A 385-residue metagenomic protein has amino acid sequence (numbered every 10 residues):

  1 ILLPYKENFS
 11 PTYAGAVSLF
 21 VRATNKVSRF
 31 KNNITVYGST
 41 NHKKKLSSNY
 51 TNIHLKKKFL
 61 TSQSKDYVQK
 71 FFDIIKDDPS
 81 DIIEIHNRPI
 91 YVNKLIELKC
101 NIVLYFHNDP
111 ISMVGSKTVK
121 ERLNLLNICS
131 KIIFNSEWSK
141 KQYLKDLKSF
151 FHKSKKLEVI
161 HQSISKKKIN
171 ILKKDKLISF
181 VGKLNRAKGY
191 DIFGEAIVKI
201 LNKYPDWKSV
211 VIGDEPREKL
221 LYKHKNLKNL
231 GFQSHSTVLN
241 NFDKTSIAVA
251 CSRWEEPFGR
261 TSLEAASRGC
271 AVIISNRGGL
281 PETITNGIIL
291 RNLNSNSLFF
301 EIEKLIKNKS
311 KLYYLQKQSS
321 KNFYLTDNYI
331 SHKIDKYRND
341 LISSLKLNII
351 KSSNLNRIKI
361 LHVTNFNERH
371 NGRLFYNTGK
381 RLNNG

Functional and structural regions predicted by a protein language model:
L2, I133, N170-K188, G194-V198: Conserved donor-binding/catalytic core segment of Leloir-type glycosyltransferases
L2-P11, F20-K65, Y91, E215 (+2 more regions): N-terminal strand-loop element at the rim of the active site of nucleotide-sugar-dependent glycosyltransferases
I85-I90, F106: Short His-centered aromatic/hydrophobic patch
G115, R122, N127-K155: A short, active-site helix/loop in glycosyltransferases that binds the activated sugar's phosphate group
E218-L239: Nucleotide-activated donor-binding/catalytic signature segment of Leloir-type glycosyltransferases, i.e., the conserved
A271-I274: Short hydrophobic beta-strand element within catalytic cores of glycosyltransferases and related nucleotide-activated
I288-N296, K304-K309: Conserved acidic donor-binding segment of nucleotide-sugar-dependent glycosyltransferases
K304, T326-N356: C-terminal alpha-helical cap of glycosyltransferases
